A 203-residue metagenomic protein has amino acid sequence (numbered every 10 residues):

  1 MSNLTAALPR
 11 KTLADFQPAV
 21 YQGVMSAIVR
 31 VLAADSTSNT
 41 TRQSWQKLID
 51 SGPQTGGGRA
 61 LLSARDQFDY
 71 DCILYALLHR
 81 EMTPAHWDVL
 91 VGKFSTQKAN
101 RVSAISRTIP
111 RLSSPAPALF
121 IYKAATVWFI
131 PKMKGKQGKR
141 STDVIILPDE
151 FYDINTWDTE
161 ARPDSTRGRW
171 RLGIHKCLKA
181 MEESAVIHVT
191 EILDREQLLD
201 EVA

Functional and structural regions predicted by a protein language model:
M1-D88, G92-A116, M133-R140, P148-T166 (+1 more regions): N-terminal interaction/assembly modules
P115-F129: Long, charge-dense
